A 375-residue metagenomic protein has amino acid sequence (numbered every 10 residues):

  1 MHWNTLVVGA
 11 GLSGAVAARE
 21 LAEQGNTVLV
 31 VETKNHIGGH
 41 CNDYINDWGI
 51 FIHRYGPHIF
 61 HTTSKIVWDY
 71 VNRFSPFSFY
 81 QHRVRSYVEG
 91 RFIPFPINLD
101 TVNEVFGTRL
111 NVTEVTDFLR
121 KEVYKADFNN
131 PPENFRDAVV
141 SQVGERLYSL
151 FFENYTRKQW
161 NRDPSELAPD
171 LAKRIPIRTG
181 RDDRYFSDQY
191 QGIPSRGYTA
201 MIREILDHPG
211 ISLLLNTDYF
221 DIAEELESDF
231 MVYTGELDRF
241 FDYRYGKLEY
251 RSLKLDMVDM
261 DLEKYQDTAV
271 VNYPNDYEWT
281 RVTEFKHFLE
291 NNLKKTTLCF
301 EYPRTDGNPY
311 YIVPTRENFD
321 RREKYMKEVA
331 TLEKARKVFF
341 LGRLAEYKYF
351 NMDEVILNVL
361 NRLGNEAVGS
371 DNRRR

Functional and structural regions predicted by a protein language model:
W3-V30: N-terminal Rossmann-like FAD-binding beta1-loop-alpha1 element of flavoenzymes
G9, Q81, L213-D218, G342: Short loop/edge segments at beta-strand edges and connector loops that shape dinucleotide/nucleotide cofactor-binding
A10, G235-E236: Glycine-rich, N-terminal phosphate-binding loop of Rossmann-like dinucleotide-binding domains
A22-D47: Glycine-rich FAD pyrophosphate-binding loop
W48-Y124: Dinucleotide-binding Rossmann-like beta1-alpha1 core, especially the glycine-rich loop that anchors the ADP
D69-Y70, A138, L147, Q266-D267: Structural/interface elements that position substrates and couple domains in central-metabolism enzymes
E89-F230, T234, F241: Active-site/ligand-binding neighborhood in enzyme catalytic cores
D229, R239-N372: C-terminal segments that line or cap access tunnels to active or ligand-binding sites in enzymes and enzyme-associated
